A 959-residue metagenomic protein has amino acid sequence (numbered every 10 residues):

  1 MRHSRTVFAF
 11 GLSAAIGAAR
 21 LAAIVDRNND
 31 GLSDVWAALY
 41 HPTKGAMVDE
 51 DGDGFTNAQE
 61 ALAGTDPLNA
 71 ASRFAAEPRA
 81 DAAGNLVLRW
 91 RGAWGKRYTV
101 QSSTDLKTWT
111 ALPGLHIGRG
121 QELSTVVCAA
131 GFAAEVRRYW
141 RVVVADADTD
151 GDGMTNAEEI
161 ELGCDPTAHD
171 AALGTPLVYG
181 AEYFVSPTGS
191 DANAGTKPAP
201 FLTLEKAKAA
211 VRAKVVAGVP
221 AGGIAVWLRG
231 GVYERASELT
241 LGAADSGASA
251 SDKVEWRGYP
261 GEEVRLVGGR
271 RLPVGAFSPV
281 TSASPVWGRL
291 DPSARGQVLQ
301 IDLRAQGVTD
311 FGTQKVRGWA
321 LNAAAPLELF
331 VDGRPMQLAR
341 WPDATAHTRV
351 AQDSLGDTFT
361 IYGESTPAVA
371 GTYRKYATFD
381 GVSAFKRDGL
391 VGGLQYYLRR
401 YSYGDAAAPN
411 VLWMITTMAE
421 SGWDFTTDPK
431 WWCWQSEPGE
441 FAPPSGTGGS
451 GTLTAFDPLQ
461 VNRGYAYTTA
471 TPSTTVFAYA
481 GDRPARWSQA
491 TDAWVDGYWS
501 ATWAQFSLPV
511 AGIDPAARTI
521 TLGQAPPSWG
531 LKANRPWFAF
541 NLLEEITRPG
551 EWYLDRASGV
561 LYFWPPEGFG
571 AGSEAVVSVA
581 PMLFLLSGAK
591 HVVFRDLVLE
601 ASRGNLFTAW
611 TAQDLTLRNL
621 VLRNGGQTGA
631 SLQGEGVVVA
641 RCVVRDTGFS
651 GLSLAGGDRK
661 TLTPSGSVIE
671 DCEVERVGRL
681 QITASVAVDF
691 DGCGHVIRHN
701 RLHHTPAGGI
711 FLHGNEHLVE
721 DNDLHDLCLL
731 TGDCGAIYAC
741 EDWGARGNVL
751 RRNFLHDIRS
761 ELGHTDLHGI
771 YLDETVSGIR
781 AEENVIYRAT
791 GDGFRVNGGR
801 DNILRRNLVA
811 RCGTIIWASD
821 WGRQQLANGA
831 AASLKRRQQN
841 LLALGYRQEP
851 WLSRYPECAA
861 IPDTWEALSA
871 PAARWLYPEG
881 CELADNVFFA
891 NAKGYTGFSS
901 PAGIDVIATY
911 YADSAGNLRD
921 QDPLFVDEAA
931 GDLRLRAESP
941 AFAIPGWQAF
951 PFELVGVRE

Functional and structural regions predicted by a protein language model:
A9-G17: Bacterial N-terminal signal peptides
A22-P176: Short, composition-biased motifs enriched in small/polar/acidic residues
H41, G64-D66, A93-G95, T104-T108 (+13 more regions): Acidic glycine-/aspartate-rich tracts in secreted/extracellular proteins
W90-A93, A157, G389, W499-A501 (+1 more regions): Non-cytosolic beta-sheet module surface loops
Y179-T360, Y397-L398, D457-T616, V621-R623 (+5 more regions): Extracellular polysaccharide-degrading/modifying enzymes targeting complex plant/algal/animal polysaccharides
L355-Q460: Interface elements of modular peptide-recognition networks comprising either
G604-A609, R623-L632, R645-D932: Glycine- and acidic/polar-rich repeat regions and solenoidal domains
